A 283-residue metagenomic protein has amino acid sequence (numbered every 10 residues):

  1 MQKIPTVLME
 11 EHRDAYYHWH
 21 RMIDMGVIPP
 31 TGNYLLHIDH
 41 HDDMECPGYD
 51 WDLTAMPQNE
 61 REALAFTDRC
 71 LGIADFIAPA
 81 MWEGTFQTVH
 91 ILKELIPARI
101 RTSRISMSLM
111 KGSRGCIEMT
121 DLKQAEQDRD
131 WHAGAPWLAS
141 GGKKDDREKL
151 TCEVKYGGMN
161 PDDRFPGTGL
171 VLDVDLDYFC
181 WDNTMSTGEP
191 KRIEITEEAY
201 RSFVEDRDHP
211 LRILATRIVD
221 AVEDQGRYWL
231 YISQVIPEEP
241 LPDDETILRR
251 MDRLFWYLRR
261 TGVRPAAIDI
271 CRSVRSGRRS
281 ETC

Functional and structural regions predicted by a protein language model:
M1-Y34, G48, T54, A63-P79 (+1 more regions): Catalytic cores of soluble, metal-dependent hydrolases
D42-E45: Surface-exposed loop and adjacent secondary-structure segments within mature catalytic domains
M56-Q58: Glycine-aromatic-enriched beta-strand/loop faces of beta-sandwich-type recognition domains, especially lectin-like
